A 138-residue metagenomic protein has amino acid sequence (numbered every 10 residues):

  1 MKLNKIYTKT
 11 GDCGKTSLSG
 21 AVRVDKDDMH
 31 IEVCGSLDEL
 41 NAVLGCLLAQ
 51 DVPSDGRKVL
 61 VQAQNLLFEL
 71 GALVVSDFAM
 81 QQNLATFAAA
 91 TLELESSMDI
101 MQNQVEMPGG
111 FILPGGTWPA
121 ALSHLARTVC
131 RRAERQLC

Functional and structural regions predicted by a protein language model:
M1-C138: Phosphate/pyrophosphate-binding loop motifs in nucleotide- or prenyl diphosphate-using proteins
